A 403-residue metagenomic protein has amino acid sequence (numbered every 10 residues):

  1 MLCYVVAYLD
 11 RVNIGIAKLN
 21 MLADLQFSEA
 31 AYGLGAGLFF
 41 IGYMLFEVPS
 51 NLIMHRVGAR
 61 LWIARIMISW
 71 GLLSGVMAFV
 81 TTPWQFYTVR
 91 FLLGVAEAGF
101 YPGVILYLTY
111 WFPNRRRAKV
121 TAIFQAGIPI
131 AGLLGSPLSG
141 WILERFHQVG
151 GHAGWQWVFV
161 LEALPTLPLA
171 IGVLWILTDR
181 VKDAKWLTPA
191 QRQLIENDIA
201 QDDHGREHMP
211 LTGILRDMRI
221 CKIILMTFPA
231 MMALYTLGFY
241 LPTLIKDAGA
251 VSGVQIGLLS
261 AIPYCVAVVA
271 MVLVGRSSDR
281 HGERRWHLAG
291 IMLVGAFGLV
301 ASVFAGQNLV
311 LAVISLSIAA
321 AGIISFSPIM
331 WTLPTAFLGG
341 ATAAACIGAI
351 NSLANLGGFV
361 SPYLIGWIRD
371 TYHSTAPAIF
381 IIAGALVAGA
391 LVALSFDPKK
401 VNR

Functional and structural regions predicted by a protein language model:
I14-G15, I214-V272, S327, W331 (+1 more regions): Extracytoplasmic gate region of multi-pass secondary transporters
Q26, G58, F79-Q85, A96 (+4 more regions): Helix-breaking motifs and short loop linkers at transmembrane-helix boundaries and internal kinks in secondary membrane
L45-W84: Conserved MFS/SLC helix-loop-helix module at the cytosolic interface between two early adjacent transmembrane helices
F46-G58, A270-E283, R369-D370: Helix-to-loop junctions at the C-terminal end of transmembrane segments in multipass secondary transporters
H55-M67, D279-M292: Cytoplasmic membrane-interface "Motif A"-like loop-to-helix N-cap segments of 12-TM Major Facilitator Superfamily
V89-A126: Cytoplasmic helix-loop-helix junction between adjacent transmembrane helices in 12-TM secondary transporters
K119-L143, T166, N351-S361: Glycine-rich segments within core transmembrane alpha-helices of 12-TM secondary carriers
R284-L333: C-terminal transmembrane helical hairpin of 12-TM major facilitator-type secondary transporters
